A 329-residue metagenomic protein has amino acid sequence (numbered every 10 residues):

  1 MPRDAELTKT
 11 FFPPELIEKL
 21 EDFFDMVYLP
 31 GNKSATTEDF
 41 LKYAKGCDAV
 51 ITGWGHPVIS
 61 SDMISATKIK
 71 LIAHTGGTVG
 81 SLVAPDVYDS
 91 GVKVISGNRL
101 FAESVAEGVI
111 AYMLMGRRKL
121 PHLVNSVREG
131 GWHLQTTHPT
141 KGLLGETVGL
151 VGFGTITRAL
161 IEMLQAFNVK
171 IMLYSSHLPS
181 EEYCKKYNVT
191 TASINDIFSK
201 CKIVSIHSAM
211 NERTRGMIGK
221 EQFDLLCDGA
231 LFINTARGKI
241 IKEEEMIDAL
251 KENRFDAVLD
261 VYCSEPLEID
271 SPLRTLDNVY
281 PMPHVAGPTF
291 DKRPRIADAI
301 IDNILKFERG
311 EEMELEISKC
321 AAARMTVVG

Functional and structural regions predicted by a protein language model:
M1, V148-L150, L173: Hydrophobic Val/Ile/Leu positions in short beta-strands of Rossmann-like dinucleotide-binding domains
M1-C47, N168, E308, M325-G329: N-terminal glycine-/charge-rich "phosphate-binding" loop or analogous flexible N-terminal tail
V58-S61, L178-P272: Rossmann-like adenosine-cofactor binding region
V92, G97-T147, E162, A166 (+1 more regions): Phosphate-binding beta-alpha-beta segment of Rossmann-like dinucleotide-binding domains, i.e., the NAD(P)
V94-I95, G229-G329: Rossmann-like dinucleotide-binding domain for NAD(H)/NADP(H)
F153-G154: Glycine-rich Rossmann-fold phosphate-binding loop(s) that bind the pyrophosphate of adenine dinucleotide cofactors
T157-R158: N-terminal Rossmann-fold NAD(P) dinucleotide-binding loop
A166-C184: NAD(P)-binding Rossmann-fold cofactor-contacting core
